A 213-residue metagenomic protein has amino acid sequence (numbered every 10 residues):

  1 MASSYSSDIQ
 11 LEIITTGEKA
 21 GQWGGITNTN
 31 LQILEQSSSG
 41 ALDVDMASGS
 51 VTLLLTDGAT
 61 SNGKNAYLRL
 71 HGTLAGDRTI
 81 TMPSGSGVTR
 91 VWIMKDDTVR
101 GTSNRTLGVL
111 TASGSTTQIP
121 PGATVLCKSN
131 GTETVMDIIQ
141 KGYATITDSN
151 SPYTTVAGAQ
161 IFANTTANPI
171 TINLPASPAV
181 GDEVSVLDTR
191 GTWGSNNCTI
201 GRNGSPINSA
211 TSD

Functional and structural regions predicted by a protein language model:
A2-I9, I13-L107, I139-P206, D213: Exposed extracellular interaction/assembly regions and N-terminal maturation sites
G24-I26, P121-G131: Extracellular disulfide-bonded cysteine-rich modules/repeats
R78-I80, S115-I119, V125: Parallel beta-helix/beta-solenoid repeats that form elongated, surface-exposed shafts/blades used for receptor binding
T111-S113, A123, G131, R202-G204: A short beta-strand motif that forms part of the nucleic acid-binding face of small beta-barrel RNA-binding folds
A112-Q118, S212-D213: Short, aromatic/His-centered strand-loop micro-motif at the edge of beta-sheets
T116, E133-D137: Contiguous ligand/interfacial binding patches
T132-T134, T165-T166: Extracellular beta-strand-rich, repetitive "passenger/adhesive" scaffolds that bind or process carbohydrates
